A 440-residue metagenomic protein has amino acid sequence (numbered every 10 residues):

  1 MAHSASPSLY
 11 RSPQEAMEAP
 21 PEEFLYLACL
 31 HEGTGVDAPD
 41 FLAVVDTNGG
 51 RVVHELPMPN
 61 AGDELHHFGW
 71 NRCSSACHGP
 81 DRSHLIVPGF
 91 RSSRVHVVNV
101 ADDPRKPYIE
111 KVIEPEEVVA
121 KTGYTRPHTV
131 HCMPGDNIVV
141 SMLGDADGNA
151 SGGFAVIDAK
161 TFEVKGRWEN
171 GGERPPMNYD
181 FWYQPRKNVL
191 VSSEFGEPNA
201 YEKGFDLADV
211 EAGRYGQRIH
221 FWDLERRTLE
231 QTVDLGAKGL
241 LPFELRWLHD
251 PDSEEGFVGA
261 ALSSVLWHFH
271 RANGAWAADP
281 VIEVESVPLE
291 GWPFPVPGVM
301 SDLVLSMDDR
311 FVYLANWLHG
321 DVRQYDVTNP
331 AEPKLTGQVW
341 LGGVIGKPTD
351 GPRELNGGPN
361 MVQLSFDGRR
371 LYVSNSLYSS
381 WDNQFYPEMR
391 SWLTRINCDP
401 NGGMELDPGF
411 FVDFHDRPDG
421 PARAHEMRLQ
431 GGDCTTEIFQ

Functional and structural regions predicted by a protein language model:
H3-P21, L65-D81, G123-P134, W182-N188 (+4 more regions): Structural signature of eukaryotic scaffold interfaces centered on beta-propeller domains
A19-P20, L27-D37, G79-S83, V87-P88 (+5 more regions): Short, conserved, GDST-rich strand-edge loop motifs in beta-rich repeat architectures
D40-D46, S151-F162, D209-R226, P387-P400: Beta-propeller blade signature
V44-G49, V97-Y108, A159-F162, D223-R227 (+3 more regions): Short loop/turn segments immediately following beta-strands, especially the blade-tip and inter-blade linker loops
R51-T129: Blade-loop segments of beta-propeller domains
V53-H67, E110-G123, R167-P176, L229-G239 (+3 more regions): Surface-exposed loop and turn segments in beta-propeller and other repeat-based domains that flank or scaffold
V100-P185: Asp-box/WD-like beta-propeller blade repeats and closely related beta-sheet repeat scaffolds
G171-N178, W182-P330: Beta-propeller domains
